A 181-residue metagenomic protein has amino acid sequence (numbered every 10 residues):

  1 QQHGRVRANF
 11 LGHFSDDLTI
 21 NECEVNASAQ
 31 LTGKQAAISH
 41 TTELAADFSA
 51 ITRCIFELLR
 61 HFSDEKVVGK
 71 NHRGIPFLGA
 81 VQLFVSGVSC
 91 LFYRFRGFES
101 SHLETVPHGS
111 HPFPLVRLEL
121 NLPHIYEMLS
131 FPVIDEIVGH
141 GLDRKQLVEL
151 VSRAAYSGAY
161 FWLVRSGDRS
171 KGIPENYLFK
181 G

Functional and structural regions predicted by a protein language model:
Q1-R5, S15, A45, S49: Active-site His/Glu-centered metal-binding helix of metallohydrolases
G4-H40: Post-HEXXH active-site segment of zinc metalloproteases
S39, F48, T52-G181: Long, well-structured alpha-helical subdomains associated with metal-dependent extracellular/ecto-lumenal hydrolases
